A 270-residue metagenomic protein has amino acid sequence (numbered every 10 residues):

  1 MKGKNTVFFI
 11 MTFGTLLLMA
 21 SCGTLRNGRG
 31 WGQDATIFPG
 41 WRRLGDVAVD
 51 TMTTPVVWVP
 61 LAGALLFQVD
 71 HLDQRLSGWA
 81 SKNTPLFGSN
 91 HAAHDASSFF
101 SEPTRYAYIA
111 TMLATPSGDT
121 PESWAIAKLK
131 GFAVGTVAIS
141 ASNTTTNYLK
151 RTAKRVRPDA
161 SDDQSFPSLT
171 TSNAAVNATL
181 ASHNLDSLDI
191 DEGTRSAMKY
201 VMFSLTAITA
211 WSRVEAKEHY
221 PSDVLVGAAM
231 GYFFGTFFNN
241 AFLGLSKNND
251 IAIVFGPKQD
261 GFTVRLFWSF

Functional and structural regions predicted by a protein language model:
K2-W58, S123-G131, I139-F270: Replace "edges of transmembrane helices
C22-G28, G63-R75: Alpha-helical transmembrane segments of multi-pass membrane proteins
P60-L65, E102-M112, V176: Hydrophobic alpha-helical transmembrane segments of multi-pass integral membrane proteins
L65-V69, Y106-Y108, T144-K150: C-terminal TM-helix exit segments that contain a strictly Trp-centered aromatic cap at the helix terminus
D73-T84: Interfacial/capping segments of alpha-helical transmembrane domains
G88-A110: Interfacial helix-start motif at the membrane-water boundary
L113-D119: Conserved, well-structured interaction surfaces
